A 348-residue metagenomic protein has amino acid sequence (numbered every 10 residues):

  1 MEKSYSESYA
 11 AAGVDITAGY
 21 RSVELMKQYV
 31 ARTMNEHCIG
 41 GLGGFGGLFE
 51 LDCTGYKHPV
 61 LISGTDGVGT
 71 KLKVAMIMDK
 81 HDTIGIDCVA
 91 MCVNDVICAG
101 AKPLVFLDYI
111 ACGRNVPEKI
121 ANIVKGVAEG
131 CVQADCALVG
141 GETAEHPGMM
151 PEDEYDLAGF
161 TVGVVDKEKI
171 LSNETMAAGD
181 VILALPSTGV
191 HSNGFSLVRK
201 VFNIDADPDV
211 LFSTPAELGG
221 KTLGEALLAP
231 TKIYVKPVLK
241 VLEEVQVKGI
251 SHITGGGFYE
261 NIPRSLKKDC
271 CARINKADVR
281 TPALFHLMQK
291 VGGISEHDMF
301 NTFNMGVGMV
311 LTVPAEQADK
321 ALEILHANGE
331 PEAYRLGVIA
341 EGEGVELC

Functional and structural regions predicted by a protein language model:
E2-A12, K119-A134, M150-L157, D207-L211 (+2 more regions): Glycine-/charge-enriched secondary-structure boundary and capping motifs
E2-H37: N-terminal amphipathic/basic leader segments beginning at the initiator methionine
D15, D66, G179, H252 (+1 more regions): Residue-level signature of catalytic and energy-coupling elements of molecular machines, predominantly ATP/GTP-dependent
S22, M26, L48, C92-V93 (+5 more regions): Buried hydrophobic packing segments
V23, A121-V124, F195: Hydrophobic face of alpha-helices
Q28-T188: Glycine-rich phosphate/pyrophosphate-binding loop regions near the starts of catalytic domains
G100-K102, L197, Q246, E332: Short loop/turn motifs at secondary-structure junctions
D156, K169-T222: Short, acidic (Asp/Glu-rich) active-site segment that either coordinates a divalent metal cofactor
